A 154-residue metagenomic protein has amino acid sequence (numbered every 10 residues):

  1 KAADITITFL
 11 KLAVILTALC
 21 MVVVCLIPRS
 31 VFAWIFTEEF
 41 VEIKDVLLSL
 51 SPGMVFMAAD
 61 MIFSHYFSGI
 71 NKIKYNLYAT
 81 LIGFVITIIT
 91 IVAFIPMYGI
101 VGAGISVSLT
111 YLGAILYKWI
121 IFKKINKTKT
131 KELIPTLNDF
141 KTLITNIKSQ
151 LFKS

Functional and structural regions predicted by a protein language model:
K1, E39, N71-Y75: Conserved short cytoplasmic inter-helical helices of the MFS fold
K1-I15, V22-I27, K44-L47: Interfacial transmembrane-helix starts/ends
L10-I15, F40, D60-S64, S68: Short helix-capping and hinge/turn segments at secondary-structure transitions, especially at repeat and domain
C20-L26, S30, D45-N71, Y75-F122: Short runs within selected transmembrane alpha-helices of multi-pass transporters and secretion channels
R29-V41: Membrane-interface helix termini and inter-helical loops of multi-pass transporters
A114, K118-S154: Membrane-proximal transmembrane or re-entrant/amphipathic helices at the cytosolic face
